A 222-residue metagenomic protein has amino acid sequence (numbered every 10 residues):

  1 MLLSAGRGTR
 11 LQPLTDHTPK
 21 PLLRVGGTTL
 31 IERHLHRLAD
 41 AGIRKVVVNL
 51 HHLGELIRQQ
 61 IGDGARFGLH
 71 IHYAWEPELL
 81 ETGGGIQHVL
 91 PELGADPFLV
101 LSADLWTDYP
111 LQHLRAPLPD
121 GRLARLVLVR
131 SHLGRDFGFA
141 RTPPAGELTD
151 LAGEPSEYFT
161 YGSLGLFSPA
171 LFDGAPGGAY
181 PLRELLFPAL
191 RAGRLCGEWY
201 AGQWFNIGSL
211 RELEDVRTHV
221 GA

Functional and structural regions predicted by a protein language model:
M1-D16, A39-A41: N-terminal nucleotide-binding beta1-loop-alpha1 segment
L2, R24, T28-S102, L111-H113 (+2 more regions): Conserved N-terminal catalytic core of the sugar/cofactor nucleotidyltransferase
R7, A103-L105: Active-site metal-binding loops of divalent metal-dependent hydrolases
Q12, K20-L23, F205: Pre-signature/interface helix of ABC/ABC-like ATPase nucleotide-binding domains
P21, H70-H72, L123, E147 (+1 more regions): Conserved beta-strand segments of alpha/beta enzyme cores
I43, F98-L99, W106, P110-P119 (+2 more regions): Catalytic-core segments of class I nucleotidyltransferases/pyrophosphorylases that form NMP-activated intermediates
H52, R125-A140: Short beta-strand-to-loop element that shapes/binds the nucleotide-sugar donor at the catalytic cleft/hinge
R141-E147: Short acidic-glycine loop/turn motifs at beta-strand connectors
